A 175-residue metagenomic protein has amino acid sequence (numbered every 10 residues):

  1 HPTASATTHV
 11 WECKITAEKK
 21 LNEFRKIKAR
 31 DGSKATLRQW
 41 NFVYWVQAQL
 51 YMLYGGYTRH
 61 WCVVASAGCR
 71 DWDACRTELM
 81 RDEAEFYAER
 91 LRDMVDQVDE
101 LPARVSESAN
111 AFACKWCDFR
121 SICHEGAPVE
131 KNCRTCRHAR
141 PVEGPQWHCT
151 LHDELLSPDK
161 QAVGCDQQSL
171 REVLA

Functional and structural regions predicted by a protein language model:
H1-A17: Active-site beta-strand-loop-beta-strand hairpin of nuclease catalytic cores that positions key catalytic residues
K20: BZIP DNA-binding basic region
E23-D31, A35-W45, L50-D153, Q161-A175: Metal-dependent nuclease catalytic regions and adjoining charged, substrate-binding loops involved in nucleic-acid end
